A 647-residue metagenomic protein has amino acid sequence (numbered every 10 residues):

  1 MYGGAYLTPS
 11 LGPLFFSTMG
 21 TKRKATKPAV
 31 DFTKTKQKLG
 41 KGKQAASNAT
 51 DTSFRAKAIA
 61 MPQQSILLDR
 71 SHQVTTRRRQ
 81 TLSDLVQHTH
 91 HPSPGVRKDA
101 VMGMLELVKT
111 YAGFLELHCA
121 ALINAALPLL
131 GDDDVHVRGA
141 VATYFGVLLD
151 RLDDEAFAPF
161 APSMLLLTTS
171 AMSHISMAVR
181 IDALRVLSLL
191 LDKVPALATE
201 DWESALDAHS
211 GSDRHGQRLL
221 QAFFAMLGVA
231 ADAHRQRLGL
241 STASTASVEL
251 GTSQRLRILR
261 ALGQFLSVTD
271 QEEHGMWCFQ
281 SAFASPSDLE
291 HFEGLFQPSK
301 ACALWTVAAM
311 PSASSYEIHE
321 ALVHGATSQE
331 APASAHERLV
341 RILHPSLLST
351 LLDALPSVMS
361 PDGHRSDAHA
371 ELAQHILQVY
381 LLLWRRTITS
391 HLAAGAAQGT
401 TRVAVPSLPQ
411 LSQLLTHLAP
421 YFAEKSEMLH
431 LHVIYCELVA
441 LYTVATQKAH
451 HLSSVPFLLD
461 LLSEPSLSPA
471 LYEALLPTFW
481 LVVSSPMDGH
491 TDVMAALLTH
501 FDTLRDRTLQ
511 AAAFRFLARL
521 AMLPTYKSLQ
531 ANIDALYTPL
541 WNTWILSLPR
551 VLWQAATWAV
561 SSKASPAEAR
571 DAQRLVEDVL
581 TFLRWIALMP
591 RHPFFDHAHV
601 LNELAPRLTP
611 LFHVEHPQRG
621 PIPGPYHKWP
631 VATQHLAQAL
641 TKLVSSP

Functional and structural regions predicted by a protein language model:
F15-T75, A231-S241, T245-H417, Y421: Acidic, serine/threonine- and proline-enriched intrinsically disordered linkers and terminal tails in large eukaryotic
T52-L127, G131-P159, A331-A354, V358 (+6 more regions): Alpha-solenoid helical repeat scaffolds
K57-H72, V101-G113, A142-D154, L191-S210 (+7 more regions): Boundary/linker elements of alpha-helical solenoid repeat scaffolds
T75-V86, F114-L129, A156-A171, A196-V229 (+8 more regions): HEAT/HEAT-like alpha-solenoid repeats
T89, A100-Y111, L129-L130, V141-L152 (+10 more regions): Hydrophobic residues within the alpha-helices of tandem HEAT/HEAT-like
P92-P94, D133-V135, I175-S176, A231 (+5 more regions): Short inter-helical turns and helix N-cap capping residues of alpha-solenoid HEAT/ARM repeat scaffolds
N124, G131, V135-H136, V141-C278 (+3 more regions): Fungal eukaryote-biased detector of long internal structured cores
H344, L348, L352-P647: Long alpha-helical repeat scaffolds
